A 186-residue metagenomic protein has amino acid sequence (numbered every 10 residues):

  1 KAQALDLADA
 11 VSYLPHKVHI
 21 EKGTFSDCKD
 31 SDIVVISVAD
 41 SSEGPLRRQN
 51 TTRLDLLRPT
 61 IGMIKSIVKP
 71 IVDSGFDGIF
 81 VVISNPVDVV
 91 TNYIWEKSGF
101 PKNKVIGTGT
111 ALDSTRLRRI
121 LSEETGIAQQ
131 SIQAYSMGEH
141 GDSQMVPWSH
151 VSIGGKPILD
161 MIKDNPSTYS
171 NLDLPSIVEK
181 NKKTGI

Functional and structural regions predicted by a protein language model:
A2-S31, D40-R48: Conserved N-terminal Rossmann-fold NAD(P) cofactor-binding segment
Q3-L14, S41, S74, K97 (+2 more regions): Change "in soluble alpha/beta enzymes" to "in soluble alpha/beta proteins
H16-I20, G78-I79, N103-K104, I132: Residue-level recognition of the N-termini of beta-strands and the immediately preceding loop/turn
K22-T24, G107, A134-S136: Structural signal for conserved beta-strand scaffold positions within catalytic alpha/beta enzyme cores
S26-C28, N85-V89, E139-G141: Short, internal active-site loops enriched in acidic
V34-I36, V82: Redox-cofactor binding/interface segments in oxidoreductases and associated redox assembly factors
T51-R119: Rossmann-like NAD(P)(H) cofactor-binding subdomain of soluble oxidoreductases
S98-K104, L112-I186: C-terminal substrate-binding/catalytic lobe of Rossmann-fold NAD(P)-dependent dehydrogenases
